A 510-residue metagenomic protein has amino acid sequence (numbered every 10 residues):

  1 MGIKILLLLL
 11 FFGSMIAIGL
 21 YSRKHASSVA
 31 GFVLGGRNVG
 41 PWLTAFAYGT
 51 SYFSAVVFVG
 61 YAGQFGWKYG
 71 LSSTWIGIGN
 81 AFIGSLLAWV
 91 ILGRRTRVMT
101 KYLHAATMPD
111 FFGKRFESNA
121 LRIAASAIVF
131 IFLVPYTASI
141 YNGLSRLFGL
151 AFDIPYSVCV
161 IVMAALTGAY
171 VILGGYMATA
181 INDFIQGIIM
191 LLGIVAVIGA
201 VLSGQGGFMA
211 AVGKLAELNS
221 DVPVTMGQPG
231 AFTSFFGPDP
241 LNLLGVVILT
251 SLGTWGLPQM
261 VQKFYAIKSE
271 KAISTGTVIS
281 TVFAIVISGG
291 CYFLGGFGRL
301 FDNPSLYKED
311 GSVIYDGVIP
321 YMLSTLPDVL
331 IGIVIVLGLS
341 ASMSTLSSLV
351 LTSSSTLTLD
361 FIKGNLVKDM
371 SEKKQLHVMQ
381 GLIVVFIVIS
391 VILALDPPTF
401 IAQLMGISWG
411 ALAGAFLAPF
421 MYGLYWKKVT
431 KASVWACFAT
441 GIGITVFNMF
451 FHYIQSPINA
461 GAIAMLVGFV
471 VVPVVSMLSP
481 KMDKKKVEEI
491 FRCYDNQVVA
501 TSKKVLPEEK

Functional and structural regions predicted by a protein language model:
M1-K510: Membrane-embedded helix-loop-helix hairpins and adjacent transmembrane boundary segments in multi-pass transporters
